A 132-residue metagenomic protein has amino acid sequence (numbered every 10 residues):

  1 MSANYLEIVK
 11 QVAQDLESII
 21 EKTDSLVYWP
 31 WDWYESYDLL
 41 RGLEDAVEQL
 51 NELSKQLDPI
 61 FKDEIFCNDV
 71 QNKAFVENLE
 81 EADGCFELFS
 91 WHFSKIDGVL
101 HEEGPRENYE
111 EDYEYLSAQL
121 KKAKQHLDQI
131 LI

Functional and structural regions predicted by a protein language model:
S2-I132: Long, low-complexity or tandemly repetitive, helically biased scaffold regions used for multimeric assembly/adhesion
